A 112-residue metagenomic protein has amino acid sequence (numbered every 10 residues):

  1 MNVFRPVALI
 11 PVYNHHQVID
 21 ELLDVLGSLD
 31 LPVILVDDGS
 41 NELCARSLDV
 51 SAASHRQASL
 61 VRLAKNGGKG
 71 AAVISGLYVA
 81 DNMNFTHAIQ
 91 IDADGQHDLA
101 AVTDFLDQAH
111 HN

Functional and structural regions predicted by a protein language model:
R5-V7, P32: Cell-envelope/extracellular polymer assembly enzymes that use nucleotide-activated donors
N14-S28: Short, well-formed alpha-helical segments that are part of the catalytic scaffolds of diverse glycosyltransferases
L31-S40, V61-L63, I91: Short beta-strand/loop segment that forms part of the nucleotide-sugar
D37-L48, G95: A conserved acidic beta->alpha catalytic loop
R46-M83: Conserved donor nucleotide-binding strand/loop of the catalytic core
K69, G95-A101: Hydrophobic/aromatic residue at the end of a short beta strand that borders the catalytic acidic motif
F85-Q96: Short beta-strand-to-loop acidic/aromatic patch adjacent to the donor-nucleotide binding site
T103-N112: Conserved donor NDP-sugar-binding/catalytic core segment of glycosyltransferases
